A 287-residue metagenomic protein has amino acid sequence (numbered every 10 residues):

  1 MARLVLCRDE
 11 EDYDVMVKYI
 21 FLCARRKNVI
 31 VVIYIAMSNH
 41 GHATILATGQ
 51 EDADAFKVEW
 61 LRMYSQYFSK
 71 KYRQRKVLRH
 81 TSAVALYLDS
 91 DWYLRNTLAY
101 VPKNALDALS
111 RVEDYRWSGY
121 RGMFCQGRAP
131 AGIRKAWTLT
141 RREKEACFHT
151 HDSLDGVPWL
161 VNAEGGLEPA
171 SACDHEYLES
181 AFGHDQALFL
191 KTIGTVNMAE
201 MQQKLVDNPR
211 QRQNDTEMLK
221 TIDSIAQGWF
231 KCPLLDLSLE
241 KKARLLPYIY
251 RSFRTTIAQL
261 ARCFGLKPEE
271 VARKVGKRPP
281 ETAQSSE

Functional and structural regions predicted by a protein language model:
M1-I33, T48-E287: Short Pro-Cys-Gly-centered "Cys-loop" motif that presents a nucleophilic cysteine in a tight turn
H40-T48: Short beta-strand->loop micro-motif that forms the acidic, two-metal-ion catalytic signature in nucleotide-processing
